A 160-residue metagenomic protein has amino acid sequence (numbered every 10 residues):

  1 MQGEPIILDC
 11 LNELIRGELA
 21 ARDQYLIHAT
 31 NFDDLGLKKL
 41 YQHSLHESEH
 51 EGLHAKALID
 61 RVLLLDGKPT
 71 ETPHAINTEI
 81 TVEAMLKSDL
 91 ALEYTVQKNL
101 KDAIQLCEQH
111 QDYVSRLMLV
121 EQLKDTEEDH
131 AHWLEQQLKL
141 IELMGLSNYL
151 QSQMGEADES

Functional and structural regions predicted by a protein language model:
M1-S160: Iron-associated oxidoreductase/ferritin-like identity signal
